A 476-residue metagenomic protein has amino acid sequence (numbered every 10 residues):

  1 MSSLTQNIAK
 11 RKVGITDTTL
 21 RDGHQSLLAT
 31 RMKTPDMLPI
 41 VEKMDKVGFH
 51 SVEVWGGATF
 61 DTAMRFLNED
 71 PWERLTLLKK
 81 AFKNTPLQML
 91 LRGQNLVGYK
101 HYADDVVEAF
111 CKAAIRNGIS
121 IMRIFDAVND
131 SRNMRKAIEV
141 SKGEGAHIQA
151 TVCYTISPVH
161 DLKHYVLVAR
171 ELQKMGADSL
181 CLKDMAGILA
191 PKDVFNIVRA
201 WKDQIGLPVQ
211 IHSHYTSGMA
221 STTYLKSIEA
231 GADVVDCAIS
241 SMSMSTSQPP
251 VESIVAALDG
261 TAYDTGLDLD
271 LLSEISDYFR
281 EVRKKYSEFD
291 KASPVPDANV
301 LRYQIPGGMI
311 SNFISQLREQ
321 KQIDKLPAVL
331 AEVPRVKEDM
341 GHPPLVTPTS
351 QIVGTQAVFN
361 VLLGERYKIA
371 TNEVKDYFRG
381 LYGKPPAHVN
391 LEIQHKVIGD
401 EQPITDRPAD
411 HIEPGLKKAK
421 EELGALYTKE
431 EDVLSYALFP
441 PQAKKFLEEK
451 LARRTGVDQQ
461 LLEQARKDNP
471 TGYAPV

Functional and structural regions predicted by a protein language model:
M1-L27, L78-K80: N-terminal amphipathic alpha-helix/helix-capping segment at the start of soluble metabolic enzymes
I15-D22, H50-V54, T85-G93, M122-R123 (+5 more regions): Hydrophobic faces of well-ordered beta-strands that scaffold small-molecule active sites in alpha/beta enzyme cores
P39, K43-A63, P294-V300, Q304 (+1 more regions): Terminal or standalone catalytic/regulatory effector modules within metabolic enzymes and repeat proteins
G48, G118-S120, E144-A146, K174-D178 (+2 more regions): Glycine-enriched alpha-helix->loop->beta-strand junction motifs that scaffold or abut catalytic
G56-Q173, L180, G187-P191: Active-site beta->alpha loop and helix N-cap motifs at the rims of alpha/beta catalytic domains
G118, I124, D184, A230-S247: Glycine-rich phosphate-binding active-site loops on the catalytic face of alpha/beta enzymes
H160-L172, S217-D233: Catalytic cores of alpha/beta
T222, S247, V255-L258, T265-E319: Core active-site phosphate/anionic-ligand binding loop and the adjoining beta-turn-alpha structural block in enzyme
